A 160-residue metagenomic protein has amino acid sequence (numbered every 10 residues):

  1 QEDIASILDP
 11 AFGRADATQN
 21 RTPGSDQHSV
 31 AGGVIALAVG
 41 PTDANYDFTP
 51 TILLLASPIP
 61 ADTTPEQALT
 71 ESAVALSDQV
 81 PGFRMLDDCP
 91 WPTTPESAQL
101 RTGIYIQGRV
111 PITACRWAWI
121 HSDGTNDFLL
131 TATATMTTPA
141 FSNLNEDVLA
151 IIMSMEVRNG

Functional and structural regions predicted by a protein language model:
Q1-P60: Secretory pathway targeting signatures of secreted, lumenal, and periplasmic proteins
P60-T63, Q67-G160: Short, well-structured beta-strand
